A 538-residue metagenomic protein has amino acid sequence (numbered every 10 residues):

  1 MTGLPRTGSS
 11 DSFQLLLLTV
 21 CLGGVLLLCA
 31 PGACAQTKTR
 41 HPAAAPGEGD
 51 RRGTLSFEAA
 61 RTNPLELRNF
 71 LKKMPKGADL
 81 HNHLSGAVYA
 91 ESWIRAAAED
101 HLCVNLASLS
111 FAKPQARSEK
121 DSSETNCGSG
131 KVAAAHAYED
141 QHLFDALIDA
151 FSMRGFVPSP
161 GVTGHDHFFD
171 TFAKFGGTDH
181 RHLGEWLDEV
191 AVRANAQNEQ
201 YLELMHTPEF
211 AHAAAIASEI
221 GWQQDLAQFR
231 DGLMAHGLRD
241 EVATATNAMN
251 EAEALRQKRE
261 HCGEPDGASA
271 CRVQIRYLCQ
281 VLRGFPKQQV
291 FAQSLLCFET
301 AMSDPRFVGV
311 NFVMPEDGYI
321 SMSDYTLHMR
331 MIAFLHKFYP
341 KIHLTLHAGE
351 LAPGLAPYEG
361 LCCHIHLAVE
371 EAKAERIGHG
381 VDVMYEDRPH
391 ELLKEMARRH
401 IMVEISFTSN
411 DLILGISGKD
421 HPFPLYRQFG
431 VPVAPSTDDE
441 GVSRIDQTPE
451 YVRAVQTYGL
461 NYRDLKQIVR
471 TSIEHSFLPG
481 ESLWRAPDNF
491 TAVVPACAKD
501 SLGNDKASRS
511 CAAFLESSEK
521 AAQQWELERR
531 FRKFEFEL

Functional and structural regions predicted by a protein language model:
M1-S12: N-terminal secretory signal peptides that target proteins for export/translocation
G3, A30-G32, D79-L84: Solvent-exposed, well-ordered amphipathic alpha-helical segments that flank/support binding or catalytic loops
L16-C29: Bacterial N-terminal signal peptides
L27-K38: Signal peptide processing junction and immediate N-terminal pro/mature segment of secreted/exported proteins
T37-L538: Metal-cofactor-binding active-site regions of metalloenzymes
